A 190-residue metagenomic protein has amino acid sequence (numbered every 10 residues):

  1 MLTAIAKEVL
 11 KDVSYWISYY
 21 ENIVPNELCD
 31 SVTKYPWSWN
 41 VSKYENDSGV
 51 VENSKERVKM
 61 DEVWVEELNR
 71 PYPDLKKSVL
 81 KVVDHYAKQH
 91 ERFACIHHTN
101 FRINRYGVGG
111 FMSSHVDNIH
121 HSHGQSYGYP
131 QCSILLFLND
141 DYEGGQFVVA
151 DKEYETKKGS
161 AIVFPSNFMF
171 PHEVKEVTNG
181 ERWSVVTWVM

Functional and structural regions predicted by a protein language model:
L2-R102: Non-heme Fe(II)/2-oxoglutarate
S14, C95, Q125-C132, V177-N179: A generic structural micro-feature
I96-S114: A short glycine-rich, His/Asp/Glu-containing loop-to-beta-strand
I103-G107, S122-E143, W188-V189: Short, conserved beta-strand element in jelly-roll/cupin
H115-H123: Short, surface-exposed loop/helix-turn segments at secondary-structure junctions that function as lids/hinges flanking
G128-P130, D141-M190: Catalytic core of Fe(II)/2-oxoglutarate
